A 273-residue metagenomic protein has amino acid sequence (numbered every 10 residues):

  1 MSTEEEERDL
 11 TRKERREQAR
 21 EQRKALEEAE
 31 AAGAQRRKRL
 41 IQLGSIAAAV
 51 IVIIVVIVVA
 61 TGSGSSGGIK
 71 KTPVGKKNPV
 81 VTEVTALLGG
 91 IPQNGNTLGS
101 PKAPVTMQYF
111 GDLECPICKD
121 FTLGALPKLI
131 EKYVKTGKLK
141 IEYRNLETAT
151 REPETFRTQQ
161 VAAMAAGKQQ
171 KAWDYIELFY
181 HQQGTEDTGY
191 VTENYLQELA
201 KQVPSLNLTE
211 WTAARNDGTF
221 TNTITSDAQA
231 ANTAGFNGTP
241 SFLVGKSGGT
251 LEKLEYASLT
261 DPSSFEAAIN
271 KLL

Functional and structural regions predicted by a protein language model:
T3-I53, I57-T61, E198-L273: C-terminal cap of thioredoxin/glutaredoxin-like
S63-P79: Ser/Thr/Pro/Gly-rich low-complexity linker/stalk segments immediately outside membranes or between
K76-I91: Short coil-to-helix leader/linker segments, especially the first N-terminal amphipathic alpha-helix with its helix
L88-V105: A short beta-strand-turn-helix
Q93, A125-P127, Q229: Alpha-helical scaffolding within the catalytic cores of extracellular/periplasmic polymer-degrading hydrolases
T97-G99, E131, A234: Short secondary-structure boundary/capping segments
A103, Q108-K201, N237: Structural alpha/beta surface segment adjacent to cysteine/selenocysteine redox centers across thiol/disulfide enzymes
